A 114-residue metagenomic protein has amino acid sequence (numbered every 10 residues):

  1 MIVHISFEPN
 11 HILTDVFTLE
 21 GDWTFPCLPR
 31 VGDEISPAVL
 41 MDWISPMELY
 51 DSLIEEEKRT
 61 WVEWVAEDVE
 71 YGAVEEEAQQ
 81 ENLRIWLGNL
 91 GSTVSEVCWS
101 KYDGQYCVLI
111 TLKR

Functional and structural regions predicted by a protein language model:
M1-F17: Short, basic/aromatic beta-hairpin or loop at an interaction surface
F7-H11, F25-C27, R114: Beta-strand elements of well-folded, non-transmembrane domains
V16-T18, Q105-Y106: Short glycine/proline-enriched turns and hinge-like loops at secondary-structure junctions
T18-F25: Short alpha-helix capping/helix-loop boundary micro-motifs
P26-I35: Short, well-ordered loop/turn sites that connect or cap secondary structure elements
A38-L49: Short, charged beta-turn/beta-strand-edge "cap" motif at the junction between a beta-strand and an adjacent loop
S52: A cross-family detector of function-defining hotspots
W64-R114: Glycine- and charge-enriched low-complexity intrinsically disordered segments
